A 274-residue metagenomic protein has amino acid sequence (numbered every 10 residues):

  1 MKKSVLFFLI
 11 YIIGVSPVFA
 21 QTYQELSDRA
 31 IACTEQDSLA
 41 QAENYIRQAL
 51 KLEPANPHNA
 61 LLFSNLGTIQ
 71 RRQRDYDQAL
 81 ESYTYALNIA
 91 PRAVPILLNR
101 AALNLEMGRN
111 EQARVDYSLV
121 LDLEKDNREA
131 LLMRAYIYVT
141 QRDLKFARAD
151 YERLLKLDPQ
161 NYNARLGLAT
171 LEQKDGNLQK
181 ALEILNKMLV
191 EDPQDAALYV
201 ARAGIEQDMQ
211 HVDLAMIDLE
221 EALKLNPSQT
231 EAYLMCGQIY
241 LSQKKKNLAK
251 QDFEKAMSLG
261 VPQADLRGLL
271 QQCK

Functional and structural regions predicted by a protein language model:
F7-V15: Bacterial N-terminal signal peptides
V18-N65, R72, K274: N-terminal leader/linker segments that initiate helical-solenoid repeat arrays
Y23, Q238, S242-K274: Terminal, low-structured helical/coil segments at or just beyond the last alpha-helical repeat
Y23-Q24, P57-L61, V94-P95, R128-E129 (+4 more regions): Helix-start (N-cap) detector for alpha-helical repeat units in TPR-like alpha-solenoids, especially tetratricopeptide
S38-R47, Q73-Y85, M107-L119, Q141-R153 (+3 more regions): Structural signature of tandem alpha-helical TPR/SEL1-like repeats, specifically the intra-repeat loop/turn
L52-A55, I89, L123, L157 (+3 more regions): Structural marker of alpha-solenoid helical repeat scaffolds
